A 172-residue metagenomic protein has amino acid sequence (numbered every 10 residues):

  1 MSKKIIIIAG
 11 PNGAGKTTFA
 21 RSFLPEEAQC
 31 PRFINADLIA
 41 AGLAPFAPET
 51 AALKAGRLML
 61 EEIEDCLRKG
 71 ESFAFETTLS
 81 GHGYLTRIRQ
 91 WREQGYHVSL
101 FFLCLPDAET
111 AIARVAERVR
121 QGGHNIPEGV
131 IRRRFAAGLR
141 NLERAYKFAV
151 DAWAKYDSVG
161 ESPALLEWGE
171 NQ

Functional and structural regions predicted by a protein language model:
M1-I5: Extreme N-terminal starter segment of soluble prokaryotic enzymes
I7-G10: The Walker A (P-loop) glycine that initiates the GxxxxGKT/S ATP-binding motif of P-loop NTPases
G13: Walker A (P-loop) phosphate-binding loop of P-loop NTPases
K16: Conserved lysine of the Walker
A20-E71: Conserved substrate/cofactor phosphate-moiety recognition/catalytic segment in nucleotide-dependent phosphotransferases
K54-L105, G138: Glycine-rich phosphate-binding loop used to anchor ATP phosphates in small-molecule kinases, encompassing both
Y96-L142: A glycine- and Lys/Arg-enriched "phosphate-lid" helix/loop adjacent to the NTP-binding pocket of small-molecule kinases
R144-Q172: NTP-dependent small-molecule kinase module
